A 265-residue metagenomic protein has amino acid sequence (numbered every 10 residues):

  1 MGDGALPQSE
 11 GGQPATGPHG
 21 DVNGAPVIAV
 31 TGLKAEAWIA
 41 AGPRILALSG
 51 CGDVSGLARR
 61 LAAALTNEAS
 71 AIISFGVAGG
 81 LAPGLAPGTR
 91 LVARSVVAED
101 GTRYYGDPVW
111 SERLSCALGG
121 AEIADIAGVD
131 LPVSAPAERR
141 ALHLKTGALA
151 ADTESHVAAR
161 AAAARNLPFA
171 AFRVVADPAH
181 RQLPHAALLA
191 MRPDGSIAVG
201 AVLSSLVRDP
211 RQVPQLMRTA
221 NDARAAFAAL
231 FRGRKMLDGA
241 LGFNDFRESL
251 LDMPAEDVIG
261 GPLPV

Functional and structural regions predicted by a protein language model:
G2-G4, G20-R113, A117-L118, I126 (+2 more regions): Metabolite-binding pocket within alpha/beta catalytic cores that recognizes anionic/polar moieties
G20-V22, G32-I39, F231, K235 (+1 more regions): Long, non-catalytic terminal segments
A35, G52-R59, V109, T153-H156 (+2 more regions): Conserved active-site and cofactor/substrate-binding residues in soluble primary-metabolism enzymes
R44-A47, V97, R139-K145, V213: Glycine/charged-rich beta-loop-alpha catalytic/anionic-binding loops adjacent to active sites
S111-A150, S155-R165, F169, R173-P184 (+1 more regions): Active-site rim beta-loop-alpha module in soluble metabolic enzymes
V175-R247: Regulatory input/activation interfaces that engage signals or partners
D222, A229, E248-P264: A short, charged, Gly/Pro-tolerant segment at domain boundaries
